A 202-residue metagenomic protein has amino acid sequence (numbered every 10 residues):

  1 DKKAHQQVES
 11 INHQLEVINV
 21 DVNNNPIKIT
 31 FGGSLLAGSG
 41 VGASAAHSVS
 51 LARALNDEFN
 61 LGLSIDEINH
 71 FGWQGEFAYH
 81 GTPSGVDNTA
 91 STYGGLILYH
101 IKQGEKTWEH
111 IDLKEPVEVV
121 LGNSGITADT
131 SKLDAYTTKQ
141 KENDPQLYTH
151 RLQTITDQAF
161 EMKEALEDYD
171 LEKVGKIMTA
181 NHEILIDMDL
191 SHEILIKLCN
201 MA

Functional and structural regions predicted by a protein language model:
D1-N23, G32, D57-L61, H70-G81 (+1 more regions): C-terminal nucleotide
N25-A37: Glycine/charged-rich beta-loop-alpha catalytic/anionic-binding loops adjacent to active sites
L35, V41, Y99: Short clusters of hydrophobic/aromatic residues that line enzyme substrate/ligand-binding pockets
G38-S48, P83-G94: FAD-binding core of FAD-dependent oxidoreductases, characterized by glycine-rich FAD pyrophosphate-binding loops
V41-L61: DPxDG-like acidic metal-binding loop motif
